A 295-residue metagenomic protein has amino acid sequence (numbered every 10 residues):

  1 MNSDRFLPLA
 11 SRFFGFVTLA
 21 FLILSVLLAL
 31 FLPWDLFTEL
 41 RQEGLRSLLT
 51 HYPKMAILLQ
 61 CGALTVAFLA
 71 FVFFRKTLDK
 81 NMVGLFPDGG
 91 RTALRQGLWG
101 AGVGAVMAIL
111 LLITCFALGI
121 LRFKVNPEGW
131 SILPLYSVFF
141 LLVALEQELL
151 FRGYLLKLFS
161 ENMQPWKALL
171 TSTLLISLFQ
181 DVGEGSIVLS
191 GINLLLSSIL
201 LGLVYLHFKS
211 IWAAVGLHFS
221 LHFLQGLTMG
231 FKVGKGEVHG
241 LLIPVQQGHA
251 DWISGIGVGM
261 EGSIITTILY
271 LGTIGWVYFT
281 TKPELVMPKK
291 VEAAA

Functional and structural regions predicted by a protein language model:
M1-L22, S47-Q60, L78-I113, P127-L133 (+1 more regions): Interfacial transmembrane-helix boundary/kink motif in multi-pass membrane proteins
M1-M82, G226-A295: N-terminal, membrane-interfacial amphipathic/helix-forming hydrophobic leader that caps and precedes the first
F21-V26, A108-I109, T173-V182, S220-T228: Aromatic-anchored segments of alpha-helical transmembrane domains
A56-A63, W166-L203: Alpha-helical transmembrane segments and their immediate interhelical/interface regions in integral membrane proteins
R75, C115, L156, S160 (+1 more regions): Helix-capping/transition residues at the boundaries of transmembrane alpha-helices and the short helical linkers
A101-A105, L133, S137, L141 (+8 more regions): Residue-level signature of the transmembrane alpha-helical core of multi-pass small-molecule transporters
N126-S186: Function-critical hydrophobic alpha-helical transmembrane segments in multi-pass membrane proteins
S190-D251: Functionally important transmembrane alpha-helices
